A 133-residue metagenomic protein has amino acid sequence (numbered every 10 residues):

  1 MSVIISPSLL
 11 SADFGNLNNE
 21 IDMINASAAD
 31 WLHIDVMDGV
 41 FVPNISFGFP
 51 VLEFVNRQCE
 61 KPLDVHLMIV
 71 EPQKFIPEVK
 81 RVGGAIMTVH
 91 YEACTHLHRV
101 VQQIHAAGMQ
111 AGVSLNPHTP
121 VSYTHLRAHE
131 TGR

Functional and structural regions predicted by a protein language model:
M1-P77, R81-V82, C94: Conserved N-terminal beta1-alpha1 strand-loop-helix module at the mouth
L32-I34, M87, R133: Hydrophobic residues within beta-strands of alpha/beta enzymes
F54-N56, G108-A111, R133: Short, structured secondary-structure boundary patches
F75, S122-Y123: Short, glycine/polar-rich helix-capping loops at beta-to-alpha or helix-loop-helix junctions that flank or form
K80-S122: Hydrophobic, well-structured mid-protein blocks that either form specific transmembrane helices
H125-A128, G132-R133: Single conserved hydrophobic/aromatic residue that forms the stacking wall/gate of nucleotide- or nucleobase-binding
